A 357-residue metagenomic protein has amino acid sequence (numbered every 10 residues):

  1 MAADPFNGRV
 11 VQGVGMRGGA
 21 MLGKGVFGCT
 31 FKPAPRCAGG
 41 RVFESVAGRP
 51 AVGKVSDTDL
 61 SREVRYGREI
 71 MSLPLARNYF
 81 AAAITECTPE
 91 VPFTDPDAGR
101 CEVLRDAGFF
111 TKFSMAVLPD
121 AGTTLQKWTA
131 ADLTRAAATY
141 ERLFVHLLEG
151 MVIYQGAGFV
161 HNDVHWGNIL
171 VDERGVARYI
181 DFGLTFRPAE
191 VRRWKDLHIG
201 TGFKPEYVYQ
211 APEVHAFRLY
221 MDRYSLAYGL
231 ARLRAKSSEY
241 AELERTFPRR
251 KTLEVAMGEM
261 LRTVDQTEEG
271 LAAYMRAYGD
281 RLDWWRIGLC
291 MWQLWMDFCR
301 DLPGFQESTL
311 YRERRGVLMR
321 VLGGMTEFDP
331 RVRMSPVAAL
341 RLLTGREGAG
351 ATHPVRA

Functional and structural regions predicted by a protein language model:
M1-M21, C37: Juxta-kinase regulatory segment immediately upstream of eukaryotic protein kinase catalytic domains
K24-D97: ATP-binding glycine-rich loop module of kinase domains
N78-Y140: Conserved structural core of kinase catalytic domains
Y154-D172: Catalytic-loop of the protein kinase fold
A177-L302: C-lobe/activation-segment region of protein kinase-like
E313-E327: Conserved C-terminal C-lobe helix
G324-A339: A conserved short helix/loop substructure at the end of the activation segment of eukaryotic-like protein kinase domains
